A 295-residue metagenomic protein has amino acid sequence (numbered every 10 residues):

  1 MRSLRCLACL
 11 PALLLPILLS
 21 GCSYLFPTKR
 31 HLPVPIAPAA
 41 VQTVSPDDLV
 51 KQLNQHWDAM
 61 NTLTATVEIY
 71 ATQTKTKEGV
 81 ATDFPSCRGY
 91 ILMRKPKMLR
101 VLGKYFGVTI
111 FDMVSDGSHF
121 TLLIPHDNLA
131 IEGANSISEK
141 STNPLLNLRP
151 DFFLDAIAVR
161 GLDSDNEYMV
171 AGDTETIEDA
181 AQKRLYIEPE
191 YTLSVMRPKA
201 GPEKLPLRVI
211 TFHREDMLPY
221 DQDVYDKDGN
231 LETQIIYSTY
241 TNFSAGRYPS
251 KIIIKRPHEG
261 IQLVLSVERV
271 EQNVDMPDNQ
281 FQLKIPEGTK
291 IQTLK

Functional and structural regions predicted by a protein language model:
M1-P11: Bacterial N-terminal signal peptides that target proteins for export
C9-S20: Bacterial N-terminal signal peptides
C22-S86, N147, E287, T293-K295: N-terminal leader/targeting segments and the immediate start of mature chains
S23-F26, L32, M169-G288, Q292-K295: Gly/Pro-enriched, hydrophobic low-complexity segments that function as extracytoplasmic propeptides/linkers
Y24-P27, R94-D155, T289: An acidic-aromatic
V44-D47, I124-P206, I285-E287: Flexible, processing/modification-adjacent segments and terminal tails in exported/periplasmic/extracellular proteins
N54-L63, T82-P85, L92-K97, M113 (+2 more regions): Edge/loop elements at the starts and ends of beta-strands within beta-rich repeat scaffolds
I69-F111: Post-signal peptide N-terminal segment of secreted/secretory-pathway proteins
